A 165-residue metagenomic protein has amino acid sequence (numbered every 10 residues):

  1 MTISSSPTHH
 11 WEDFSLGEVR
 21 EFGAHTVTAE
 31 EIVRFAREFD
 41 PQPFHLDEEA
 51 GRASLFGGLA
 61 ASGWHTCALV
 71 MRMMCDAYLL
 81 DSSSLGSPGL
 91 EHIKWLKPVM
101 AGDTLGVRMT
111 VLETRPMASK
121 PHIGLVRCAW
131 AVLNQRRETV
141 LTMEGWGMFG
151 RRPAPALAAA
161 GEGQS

Functional and structural regions predicted by a protein language model:
M1-S15, W95, V99-T104, R108-S165: HotDog/MaoC-like acyl-thioester-processing domains
T2-G89, A154-S165: Hot-dog-fold acyl-thioester-processing enzymes
